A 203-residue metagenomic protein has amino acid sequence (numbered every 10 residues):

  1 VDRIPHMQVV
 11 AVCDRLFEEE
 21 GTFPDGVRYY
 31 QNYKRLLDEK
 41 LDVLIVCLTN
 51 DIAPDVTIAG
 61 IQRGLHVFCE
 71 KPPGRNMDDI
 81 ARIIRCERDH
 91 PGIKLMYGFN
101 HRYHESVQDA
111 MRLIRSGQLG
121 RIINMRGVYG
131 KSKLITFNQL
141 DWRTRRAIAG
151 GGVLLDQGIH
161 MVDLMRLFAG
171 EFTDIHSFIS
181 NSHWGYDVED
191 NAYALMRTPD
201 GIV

Functional and structural regions predicted by a protein language model:
V1-P24: N-terminal Rossmann-like dinucleotide-binding module
I4, P24, E39, H90 (+2 more regions): Acidic-histidine catalytic/liganding microenvironments
M7-V9, L41, I122, F172: Core-facing hydrophobic residues within beta-strands of well-ordered domains
A11, V43, K94, N124: Short, Asp-centered acidic motifs that coordinate Mg2+ and/or phosphate in catalytic or ligand-binding sites
V27-C86: Beta-loop-alpha module in the N-terminal Rossmann-like domain of NAD(P)-dependent dehydrogenases, especially those
G64, P91-G92, G117, G201: Glycine-centered short loops/turns at secondary-structure junctions
I93, H101-Y186: Predominantly a Rossmann-like dinucleotide-binding segment in NAD(P)-dependent oxidoreductases
A194-G201: Active-site beta-strand termini and strand-to-loop segments that position acidic
